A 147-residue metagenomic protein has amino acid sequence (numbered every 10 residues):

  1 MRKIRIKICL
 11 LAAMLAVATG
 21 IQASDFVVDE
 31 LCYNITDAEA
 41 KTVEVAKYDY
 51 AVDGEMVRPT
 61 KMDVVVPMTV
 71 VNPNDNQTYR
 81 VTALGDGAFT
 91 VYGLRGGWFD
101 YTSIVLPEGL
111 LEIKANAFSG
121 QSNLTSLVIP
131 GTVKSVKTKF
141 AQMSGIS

Functional and structural regions predicted by a protein language model:
M1-L10: Bacterial N-terminal signal peptides that target proteins for export
C9-A18: Bacterial N-terminal signal peptides
I21-D25, E30, A40: Boundary at the C-terminal end of the N-terminal hydrophobic targeting segment
A38-T60: Secondary-structure transition/turn motif
G54, R58-T82, L94-E112, S122-S135 (+1 more regions): Structural signature of tandem-repeat unit edges
G87, K114-A117, K137-F140: Consensus positions within tandem repeat domains that build extended binding/scaffold surfaces
A88-L94: Acidic, Ser/Thr
